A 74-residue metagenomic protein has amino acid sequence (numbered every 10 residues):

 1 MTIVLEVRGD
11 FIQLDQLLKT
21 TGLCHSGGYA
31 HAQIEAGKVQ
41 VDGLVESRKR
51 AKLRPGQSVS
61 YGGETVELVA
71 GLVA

Functional and structural regions predicted by a protein language model:
M1-D10: N-terminal beta-hairpin/loop module of FHA
T2, R48, G63: Residue-level signal for pocket-adjacent positions within structured domains
G9-P55: A basic, amphipathic helix-loop patch mediating RNA/tRNA/ribosome contacts
F11, T65, L72: Short, flexible active-site-adjacent loop segments at beta-strand->alpha-helix junctions, enriched in small/polar
S47-R48, V66-A70: Short amphipathic beta-strand/extended segments with alternating polar/hydrophobic composition
P55, L68-A74: Short, compositionally biased
